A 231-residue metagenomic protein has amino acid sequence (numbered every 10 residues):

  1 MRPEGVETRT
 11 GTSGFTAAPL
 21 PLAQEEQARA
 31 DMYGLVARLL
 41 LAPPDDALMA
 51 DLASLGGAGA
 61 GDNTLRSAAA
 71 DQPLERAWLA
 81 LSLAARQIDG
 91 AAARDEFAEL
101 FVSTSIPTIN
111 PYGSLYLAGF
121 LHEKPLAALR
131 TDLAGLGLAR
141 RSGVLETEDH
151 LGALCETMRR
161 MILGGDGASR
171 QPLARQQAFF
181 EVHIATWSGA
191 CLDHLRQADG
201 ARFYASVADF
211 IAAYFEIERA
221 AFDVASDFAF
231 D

Functional and structural regions predicted by a protein language model:
M1-D231: Surface/interface-facing alpha-helical segments and adjacent flexible terminal/loop regions used for partner/assembly
